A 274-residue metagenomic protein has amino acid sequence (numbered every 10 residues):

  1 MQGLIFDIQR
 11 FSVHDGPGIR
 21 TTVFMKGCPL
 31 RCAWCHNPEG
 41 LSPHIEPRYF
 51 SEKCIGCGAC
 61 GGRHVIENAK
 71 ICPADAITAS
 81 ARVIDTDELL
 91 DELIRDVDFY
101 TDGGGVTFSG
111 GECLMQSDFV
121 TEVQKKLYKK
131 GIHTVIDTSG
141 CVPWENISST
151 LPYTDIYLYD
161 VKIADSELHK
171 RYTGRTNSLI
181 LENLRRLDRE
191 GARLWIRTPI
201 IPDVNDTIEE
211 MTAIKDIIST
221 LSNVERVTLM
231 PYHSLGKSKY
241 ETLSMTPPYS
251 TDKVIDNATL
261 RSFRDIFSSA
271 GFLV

Functional and structural regions predicted by a protein language model:
M1-G18, C28-P47: Short, charged low-complexity linear segments at domain edges
Q2-P17, P202-V274: Auxiliary Fe-S-binding modules of radical SAM enzymes
I19-T21, G104: Short amphipathic alpha-helical segments
T22-C35, R48-A76, A81, E112: Cysteine-centered iron-sulfur cluster-binding motifs in ferredoxin-type domains/subunits of redox enzymes
E52, A81-E88, E92: Extended, non-globular alpha-helical segments
D87-T242: Conserved AdoMet/S-adenosylmethionine-binding subsite of the radical SAM
